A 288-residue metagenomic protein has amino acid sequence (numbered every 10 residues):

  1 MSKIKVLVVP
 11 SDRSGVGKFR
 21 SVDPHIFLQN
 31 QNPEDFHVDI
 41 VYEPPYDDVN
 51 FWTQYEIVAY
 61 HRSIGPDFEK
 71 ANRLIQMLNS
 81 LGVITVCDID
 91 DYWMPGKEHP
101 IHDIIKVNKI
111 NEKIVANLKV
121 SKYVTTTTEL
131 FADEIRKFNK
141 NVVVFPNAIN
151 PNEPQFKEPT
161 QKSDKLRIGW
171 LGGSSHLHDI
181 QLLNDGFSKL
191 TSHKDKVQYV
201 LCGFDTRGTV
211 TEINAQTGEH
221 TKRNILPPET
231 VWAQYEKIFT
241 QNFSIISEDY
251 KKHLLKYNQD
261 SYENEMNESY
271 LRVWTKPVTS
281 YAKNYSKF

Functional and structural regions predicted by a protein language model:
M1-P66, E212: N-terminal pre-catalytic "stem/leader" segment of glycosyltransferase-like enzymes
D12-F27, N150-F156, Q161-N284: Conserved catalytic-core segment of nucleotide-activated headgroup transferases in glycan assembly
P44-Y46, I84, P95-A116, P151: Nucleotide-sugar donor phosphate/pyrophosphate-binding loop at the beta->alpha transition of glycosyltransferases
F51, A116-N117, N284: Structural alpha-helical scaffold elements that stabilize or flank donor/cofactor-binding regions in carbohydrate
R62-S80, I180-L182: An aromatic- and histidine-rich active-site surface loop
Q76-S80, I104-Y123, K137: Membrane-proximal helix-turn-helix segments that form the acceptor-binding/catalytic region of lipid-linked
L78-P95: Active-site proximal beta-strand in glycosyltransferases
K119-F156: Donor nucleotide-sugar binding/catalytic pocket of nucleotide-sugar-dependent glycosyltransferases
